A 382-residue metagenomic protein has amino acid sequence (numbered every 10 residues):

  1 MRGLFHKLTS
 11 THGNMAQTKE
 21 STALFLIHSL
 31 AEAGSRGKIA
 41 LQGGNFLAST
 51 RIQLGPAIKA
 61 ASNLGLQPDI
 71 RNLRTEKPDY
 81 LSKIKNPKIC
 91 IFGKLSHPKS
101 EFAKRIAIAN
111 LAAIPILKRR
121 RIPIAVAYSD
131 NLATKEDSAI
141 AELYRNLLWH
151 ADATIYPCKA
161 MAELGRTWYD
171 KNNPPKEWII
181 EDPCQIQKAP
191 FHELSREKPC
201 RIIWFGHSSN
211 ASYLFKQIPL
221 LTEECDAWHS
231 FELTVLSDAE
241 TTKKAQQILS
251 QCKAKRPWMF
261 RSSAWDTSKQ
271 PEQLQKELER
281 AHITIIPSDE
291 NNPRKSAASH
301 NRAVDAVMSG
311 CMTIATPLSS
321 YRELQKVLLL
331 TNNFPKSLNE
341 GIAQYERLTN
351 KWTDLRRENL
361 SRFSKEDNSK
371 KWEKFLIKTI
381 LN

Functional and structural regions predicted by a protein language model:
M1-F102: N-terminal pre-catalytic "stem/leader" segment of glycosyltransferase-like enzymes
R36-K59, I186-A189, S195-E279: Conserved catalytic-core segment of nucleotide-activated headgroup transferases in glycan assembly
A48, K336, E346-L381: A charged, aromatic-enriched C-terminal amphipathic alpha-helix characteristic of glycosyltransferases across folds
R71-R166: Extended catalytic core of nucleotide-activated donor transferases of GT-like folds
L132, A160, I179-P190, S208-S209 (+1 more regions): Short beta-strand->alpha-helix junction loop in the catalytic core of nucleotide-activated group-transfer enzymes
K135, S212, T267-K276, T284-D305 (+1 more regions): Nucleotide-sugar-dependent
L147-P175, I186, E240-Q247, E323: A short, active-site helix/loop in glycosyltransferases that binds the activated sugar's phosphate group
R322-A343: Change "using UDP/GDP/dTDP sugars" to "using nucleotide sugars
